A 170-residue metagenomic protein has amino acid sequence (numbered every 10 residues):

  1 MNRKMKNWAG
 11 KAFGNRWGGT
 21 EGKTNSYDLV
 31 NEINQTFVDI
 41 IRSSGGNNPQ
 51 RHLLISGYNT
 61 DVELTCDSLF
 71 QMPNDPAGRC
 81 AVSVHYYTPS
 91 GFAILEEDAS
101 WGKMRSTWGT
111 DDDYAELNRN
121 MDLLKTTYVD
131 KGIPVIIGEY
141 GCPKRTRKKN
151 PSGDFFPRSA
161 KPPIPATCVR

Functional and structural regions predicted by a protein language model:
M1-G109, D122-C142, I164: Active-site region of glycoside hydrolase catalytic domains
G22-L29, E116, R147, P151: Extracytoplasmic/periplasmic, Sec-exported soluble proteins
I94-A99, T146-F156: Histidine/acidic-residue-rich catalytic or RNA/ligand-binding cores of hydrolases and nuclease-related proteins
L117-L124, F155-F156: Short, acidic/polar
S152-R170: Extended, alpha-helix-rich binding/interface surfaces that flank or overlap catalytic cores and mediate recognition
